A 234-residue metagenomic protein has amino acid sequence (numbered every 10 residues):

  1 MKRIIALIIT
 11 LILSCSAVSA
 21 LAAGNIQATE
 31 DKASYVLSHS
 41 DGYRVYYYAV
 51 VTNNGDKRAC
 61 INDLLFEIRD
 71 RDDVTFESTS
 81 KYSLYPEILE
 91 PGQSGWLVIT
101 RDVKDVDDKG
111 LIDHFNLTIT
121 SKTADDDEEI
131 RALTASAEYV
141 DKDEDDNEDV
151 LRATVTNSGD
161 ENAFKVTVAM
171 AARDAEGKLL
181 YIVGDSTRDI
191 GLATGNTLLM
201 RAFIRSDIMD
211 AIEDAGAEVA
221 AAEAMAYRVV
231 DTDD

Functional and structural regions predicted by a protein language model:
M1-I4, I8: Positively charged n-region of N-terminal signal peptides that target proteins for export
I8-S16: Bacterial N-terminal signal peptides
C15-A28: Sec-dependent signal peptide cleavage junction
G42-Y48, D145-R152, L198: Short, solvent-exposed loop/turn segments enriched in Ser/Thr/Gly
V51-D56, V155-G159: Asparagine-centered strand-capping/turn motif at beta-strand->loop junctions
D56-I61, T75-F76, E161-K165, L179-L180: Short acidic/proline- and small/hydrophobic-mixed sequence motifs that coincide with surface turns and coil-to-beta
F76-V106, I182-D210: Intrinsically disordered, low-complexity Pro/Gly/Ser/Thr-rich segments with frequent PxxP/GP/PP motifs and embedded
D102-N147, R205-D234: Terminal connector regions
